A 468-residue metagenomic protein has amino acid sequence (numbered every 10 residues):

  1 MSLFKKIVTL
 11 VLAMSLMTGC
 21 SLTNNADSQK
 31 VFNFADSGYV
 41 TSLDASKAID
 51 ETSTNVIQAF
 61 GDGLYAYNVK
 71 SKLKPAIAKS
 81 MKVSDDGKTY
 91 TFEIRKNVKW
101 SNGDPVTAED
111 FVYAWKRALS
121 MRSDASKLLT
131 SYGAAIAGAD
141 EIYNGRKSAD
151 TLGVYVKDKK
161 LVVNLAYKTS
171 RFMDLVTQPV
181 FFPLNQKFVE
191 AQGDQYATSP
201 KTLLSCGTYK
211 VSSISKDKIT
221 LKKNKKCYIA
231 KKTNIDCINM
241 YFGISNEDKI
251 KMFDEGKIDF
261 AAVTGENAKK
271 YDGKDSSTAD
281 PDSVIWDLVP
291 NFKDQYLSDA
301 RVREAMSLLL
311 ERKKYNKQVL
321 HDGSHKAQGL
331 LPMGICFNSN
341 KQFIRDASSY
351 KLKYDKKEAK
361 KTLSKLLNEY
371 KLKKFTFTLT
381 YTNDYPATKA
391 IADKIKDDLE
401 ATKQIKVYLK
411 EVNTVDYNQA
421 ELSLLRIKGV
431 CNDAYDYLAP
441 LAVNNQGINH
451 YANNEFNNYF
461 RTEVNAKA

Functional and structural regions predicted by a protein language model:
A35-D85, L204: N-terminal lobe/hinge region of extracytoplasmic solute-binding protein
S126-K187: Surface-exposed binding/hinge segments that line and control ligand-binding clefts or catalytic entry sites
V154, K351, Y408-V415, Y437-A468: Extracytoplasmic/peripheral linker and loop segments enriched in polar/acidic and small residues with frequent Thr/Pro
L165-T233, C237, E247: Gly/Pro-rich hinge or "lid" segments in bacterial periplasmic/extracellular proteins
K216, K360-G429: Ligand/substrate-recognition segments at binding pockets and active sites
D217, K225-K270: Ligand-site clamp/hinge motif
K293, L297-N338, D355-K356, I391: Periplasmic-binding protein-like
S324-L366, D384-T388: Structural transition elements
